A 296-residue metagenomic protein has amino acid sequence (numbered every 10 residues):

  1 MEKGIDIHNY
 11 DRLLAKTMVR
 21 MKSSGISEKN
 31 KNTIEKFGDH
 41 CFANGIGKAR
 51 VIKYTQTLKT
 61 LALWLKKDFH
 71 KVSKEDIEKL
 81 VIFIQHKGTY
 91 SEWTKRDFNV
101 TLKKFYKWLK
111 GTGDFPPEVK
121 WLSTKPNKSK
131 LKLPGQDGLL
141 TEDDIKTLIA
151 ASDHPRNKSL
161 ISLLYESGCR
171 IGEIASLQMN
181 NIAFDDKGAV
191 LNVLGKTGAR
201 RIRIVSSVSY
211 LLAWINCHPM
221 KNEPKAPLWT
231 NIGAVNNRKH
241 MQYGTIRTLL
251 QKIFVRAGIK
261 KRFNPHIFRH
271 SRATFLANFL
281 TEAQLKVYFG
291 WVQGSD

Functional and structural regions predicted by a protein language model:
K16-S24, I34-P134: N-terminal core-binding DNA-recognition domain of tyrosine recombinases/integrases
F42, L164-E166, L276-A277: Short amphipathic helical patch at the helix-1/turn junction of helix-turn-helix
L102, I174, L250-Q251, P265-T281 (+1 more regions): Short, basic/aromatic-rich helical patch in the C-terminal catalytic core of site-specific tyrosine
K128-K146, T197-S209, N222-A226: DNA breakage-rejoining catalytic core of tyrosine-based enzymes
E142-I171: Basic, Lys/Arg- and aromatic-enriched nucleic-acid-binding interface segment
L164-K187, A283-V287: Short, charged phosphate-coordinating catalytic segments
I182-F184, I259-K261, L280-D296: Short, polar N-cap/turn motifs at the start of nucleic acid-interacting alpha helices
G195-A213, K225-Q251: C-terminal catalytic core of Y-nucleophile DNA break-rejoin enzymes
